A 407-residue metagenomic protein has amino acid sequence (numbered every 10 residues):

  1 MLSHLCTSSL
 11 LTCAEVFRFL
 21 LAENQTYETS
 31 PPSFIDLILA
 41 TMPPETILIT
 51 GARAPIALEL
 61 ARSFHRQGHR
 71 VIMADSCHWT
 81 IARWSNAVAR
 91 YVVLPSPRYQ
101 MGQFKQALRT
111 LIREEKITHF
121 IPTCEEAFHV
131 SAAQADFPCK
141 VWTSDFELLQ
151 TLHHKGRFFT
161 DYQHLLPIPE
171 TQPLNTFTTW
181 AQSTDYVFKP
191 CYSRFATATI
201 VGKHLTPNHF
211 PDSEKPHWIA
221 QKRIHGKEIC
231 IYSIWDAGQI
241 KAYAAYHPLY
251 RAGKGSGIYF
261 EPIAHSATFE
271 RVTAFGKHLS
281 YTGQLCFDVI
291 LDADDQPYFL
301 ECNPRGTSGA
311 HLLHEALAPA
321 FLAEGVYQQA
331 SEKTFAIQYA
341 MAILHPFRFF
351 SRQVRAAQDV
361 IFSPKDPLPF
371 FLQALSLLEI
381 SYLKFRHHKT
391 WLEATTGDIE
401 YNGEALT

Functional and structural regions predicted by a protein language model:
M1-N24, S33-T143: ATP-binding N-terminal substructure of ATP-dependent carboxylate-amine bond-forming enzymes
R70-I72, I168-P169, Y186, W218: Hydrophobic anchor at the start of a short beta-strand that flanks the dinucleotide cofactor-binding loop
A82-W84, M101-F104, L149-R157, A196-T199 (+1 more regions): Short, charged, surface-exposed secondary-structure boundary motifs
A89, H129, A135-H204: A conserved helix-loop-beta module that forms one wall/lid of the active-site cleft in ATP-utilizing catalytic domains
K203-R271, I290-F299: Phosphate-binding site of ATP-dependent enzymes
K277-L312: Conserved metal-phosphate-binding beta-hairpin within the catalytic cores of diverse ATP-dependent phosphoryl-transfer
A320-T407: Peripheral (often C-terminal) accessory segments that flank ATP-dependent C-N-forming ligase machineries
